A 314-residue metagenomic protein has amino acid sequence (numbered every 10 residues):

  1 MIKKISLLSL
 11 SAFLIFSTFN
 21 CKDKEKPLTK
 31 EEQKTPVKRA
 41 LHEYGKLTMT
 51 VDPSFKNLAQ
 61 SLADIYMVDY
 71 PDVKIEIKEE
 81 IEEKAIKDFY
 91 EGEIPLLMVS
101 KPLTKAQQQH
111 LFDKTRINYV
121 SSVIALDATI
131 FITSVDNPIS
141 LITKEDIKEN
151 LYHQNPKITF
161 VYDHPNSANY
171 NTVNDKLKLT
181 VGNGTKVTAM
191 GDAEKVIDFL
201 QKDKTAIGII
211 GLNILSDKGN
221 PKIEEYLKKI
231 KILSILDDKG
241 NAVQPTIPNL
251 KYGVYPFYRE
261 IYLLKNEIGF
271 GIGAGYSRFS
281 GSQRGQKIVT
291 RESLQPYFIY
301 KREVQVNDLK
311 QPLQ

Functional and structural regions predicted by a protein language model:
M1-F19: Sec-dependent bacterial lipoprotein signal peptides
C21-Y70, K78, V120-D127, I132-Q314: Exported/periplasmic ABC-transporter solute-binding proteins
K46, D72, I86, E93-P95 (+1 more regions): A common structural microfeature
T50, E76, P95-M98: Short, conserved beta-strand segments within well-ordered enzyme catalytic domains that often line or immediately flank
P71-K87: Central regulatory/effector-binding core of bacterial HTH transcription factors
E83-K114, K218-N220: Pocket-flanking alpha-helical
F112-I117, T246: Short acidic (Asp/Glu) patches
